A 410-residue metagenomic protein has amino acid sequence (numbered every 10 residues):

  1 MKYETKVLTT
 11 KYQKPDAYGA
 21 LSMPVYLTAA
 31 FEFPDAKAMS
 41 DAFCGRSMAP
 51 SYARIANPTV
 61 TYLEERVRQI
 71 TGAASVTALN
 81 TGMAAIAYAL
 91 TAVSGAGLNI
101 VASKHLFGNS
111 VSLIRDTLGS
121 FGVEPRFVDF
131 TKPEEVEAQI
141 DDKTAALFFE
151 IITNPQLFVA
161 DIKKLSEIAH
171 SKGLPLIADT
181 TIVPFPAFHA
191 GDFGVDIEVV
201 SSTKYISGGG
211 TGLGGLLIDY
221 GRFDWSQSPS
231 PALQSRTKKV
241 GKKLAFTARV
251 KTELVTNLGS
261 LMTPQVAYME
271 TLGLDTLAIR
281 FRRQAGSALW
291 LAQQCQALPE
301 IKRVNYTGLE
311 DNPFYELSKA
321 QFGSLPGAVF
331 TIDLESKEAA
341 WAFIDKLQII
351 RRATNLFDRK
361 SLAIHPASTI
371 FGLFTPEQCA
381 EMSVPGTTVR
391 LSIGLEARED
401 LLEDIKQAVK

Functional and structural regions predicted by a protein language model:
M1, G97, R115-D116, F121-E124 (+5 more regions): PLP-dependent enzyme catalytic core of the Aspartate aminotransferase-like
M1-Y26, L217: Short conserved active-site loop signatures built around small residues
V7-Q13, S75-A297: Conserved PLP-enzyme active-site core in the AAT-like
Y12-K14, L27-F33, K204, G221-R222 (+6 more regions): Glycine-rich beta-alpha junction loops
A30, D35-A87, N109-T117: Conserved N-terminal alpha-helix of the aminotransferase class I/II PLP-enzyme fold
S40-R46, L347, I405-A408: Short Gly/aromatic-enriched secondary-structure transition segments
M48, A74, L213, V266-E270 (+2 more regions): Short amphipathic alpha-helical segments
L289, C295, E300-V389, I393: Conserved C-terminal alpha-helix-loop-beta "cap" of PLP-dependent enzymes that closes/shapes the active-site mouth
